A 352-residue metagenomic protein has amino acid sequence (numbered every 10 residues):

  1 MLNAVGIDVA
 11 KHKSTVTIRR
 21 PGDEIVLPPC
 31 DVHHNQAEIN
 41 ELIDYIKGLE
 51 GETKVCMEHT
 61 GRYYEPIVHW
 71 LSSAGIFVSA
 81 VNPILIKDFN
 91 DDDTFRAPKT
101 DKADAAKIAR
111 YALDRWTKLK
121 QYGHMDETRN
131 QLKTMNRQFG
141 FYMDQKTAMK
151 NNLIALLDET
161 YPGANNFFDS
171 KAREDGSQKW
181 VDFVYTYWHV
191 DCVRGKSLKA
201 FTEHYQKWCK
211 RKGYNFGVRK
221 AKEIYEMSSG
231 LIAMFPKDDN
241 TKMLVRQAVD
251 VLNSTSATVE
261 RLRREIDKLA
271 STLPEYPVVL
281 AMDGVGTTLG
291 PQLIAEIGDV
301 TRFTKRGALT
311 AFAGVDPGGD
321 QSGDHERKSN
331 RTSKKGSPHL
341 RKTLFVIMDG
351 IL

Functional and structural regions predicted by a protein language model:
M1-L352: A detector of single, family-specific signature residues that are central to catalytic or substrate-handling motifs
